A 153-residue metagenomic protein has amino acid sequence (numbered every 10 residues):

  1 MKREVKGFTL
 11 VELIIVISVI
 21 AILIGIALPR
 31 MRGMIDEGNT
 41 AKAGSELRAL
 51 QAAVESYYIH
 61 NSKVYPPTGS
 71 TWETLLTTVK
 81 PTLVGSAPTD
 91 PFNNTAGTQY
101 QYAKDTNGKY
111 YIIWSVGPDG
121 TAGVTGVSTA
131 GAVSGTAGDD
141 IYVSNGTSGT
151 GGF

Functional and structural regions predicted by a protein language model:
K2-M31: N-terminal single-pass transmembrane signal-anchor helix
R3, E37, S56-H60: Conserved amphipathic alpha-helical interaction elements at protein-protein interfaces in regulatory, energy-coupling
L10, I26, R48-A52, S56-Y57 (+1 more regions): Short acidic linear motifs
I17, G44, Q51: Conserved catalytic core of two-component sensor histidine kinases
R30-R48, N61: Aliphatic-rich helix starts adjacent to a transmembrane/signal segment
A52-E55, I59-V116, F153: Extracellular/periplasmic head regions of type IV pilus-like filament subunits
T106-F153: Short, surface-exposed interaction loops/tails
